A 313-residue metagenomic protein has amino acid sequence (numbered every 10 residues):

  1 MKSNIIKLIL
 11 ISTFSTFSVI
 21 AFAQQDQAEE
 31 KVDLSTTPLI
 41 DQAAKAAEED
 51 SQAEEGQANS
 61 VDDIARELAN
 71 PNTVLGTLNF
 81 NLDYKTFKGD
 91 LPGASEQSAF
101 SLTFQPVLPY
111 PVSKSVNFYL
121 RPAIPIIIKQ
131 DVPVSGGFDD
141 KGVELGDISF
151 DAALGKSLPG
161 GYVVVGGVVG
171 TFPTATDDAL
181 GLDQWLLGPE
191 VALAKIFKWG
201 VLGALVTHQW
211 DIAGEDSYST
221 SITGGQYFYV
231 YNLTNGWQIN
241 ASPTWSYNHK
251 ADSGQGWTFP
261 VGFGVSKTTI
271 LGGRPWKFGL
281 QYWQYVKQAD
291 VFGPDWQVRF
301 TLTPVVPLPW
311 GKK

Functional and structural regions predicted by a protein language model:
M1-I9: Bacterial N-terminal signal peptides that target proteins for export
L10-S15: Hydrophobic helical h-region of N-terminal Sec-dependent signal peptides in bacterial secretory/periplasmic proteins
D26-A213, Y218-K313: Transmembrane beta-barrel domains of Gram-negative outer membranes and organellar outer membranes
